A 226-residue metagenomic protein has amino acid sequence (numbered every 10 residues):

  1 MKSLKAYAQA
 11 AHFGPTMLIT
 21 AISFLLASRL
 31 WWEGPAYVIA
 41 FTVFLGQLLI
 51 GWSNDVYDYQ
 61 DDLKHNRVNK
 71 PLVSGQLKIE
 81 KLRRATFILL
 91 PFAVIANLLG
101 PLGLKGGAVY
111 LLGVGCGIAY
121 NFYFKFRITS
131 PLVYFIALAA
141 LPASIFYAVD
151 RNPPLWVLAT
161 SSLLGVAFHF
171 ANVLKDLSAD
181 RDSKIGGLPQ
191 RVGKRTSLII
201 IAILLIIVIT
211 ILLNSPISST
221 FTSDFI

Functional and structural regions predicted by a protein language model:
M1-I226: Multi-pass alpha-helical membrane architecture of UbiA-family and related isoprenoid/lipid prenyltransferases
